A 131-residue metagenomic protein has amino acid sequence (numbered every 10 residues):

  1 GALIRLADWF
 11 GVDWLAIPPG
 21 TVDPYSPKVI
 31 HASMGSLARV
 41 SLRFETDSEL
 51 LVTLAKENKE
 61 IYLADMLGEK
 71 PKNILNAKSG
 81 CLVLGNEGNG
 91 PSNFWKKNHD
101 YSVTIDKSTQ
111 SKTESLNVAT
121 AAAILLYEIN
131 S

Functional and structural regions predicted by a protein language model:
G1-L67: RNA substrate-binding interface of SAM-dependent RNA methyltransferases
W9-F10, P24-S36, N93-S131: Structured adenosyl-cofactor binding patch, chiefly the S-adenosyl-L-methionine
K56-E60, N76-K78, N117-T120: Short, surface-exposed amphipathic charged segments that create phosphate/polyanion-binding patches used for binding
N58, G80-G88, I124-S131: Short flexible/disordered coil segments
L63-K112: Active-site/ligand-binding-proximal alpha/beta "capping" segment
